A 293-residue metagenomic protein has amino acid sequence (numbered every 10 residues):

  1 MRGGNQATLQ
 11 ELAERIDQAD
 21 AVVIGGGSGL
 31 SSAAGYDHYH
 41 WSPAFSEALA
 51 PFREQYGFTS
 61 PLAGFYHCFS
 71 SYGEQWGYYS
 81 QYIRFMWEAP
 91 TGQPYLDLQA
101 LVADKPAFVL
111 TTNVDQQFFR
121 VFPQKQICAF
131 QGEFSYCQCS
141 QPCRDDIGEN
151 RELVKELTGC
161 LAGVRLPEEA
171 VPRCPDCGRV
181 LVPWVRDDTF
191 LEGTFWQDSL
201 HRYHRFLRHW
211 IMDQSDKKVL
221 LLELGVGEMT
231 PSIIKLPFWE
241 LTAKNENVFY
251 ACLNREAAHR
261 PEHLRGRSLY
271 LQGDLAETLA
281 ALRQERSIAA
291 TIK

Functional and structural regions predicted by a protein language model:
M1-K293: Conserved catalytic alpha/beta core of Sir2/sirtuin-type deacylases, generalized to analogous enzyme cores that bind
